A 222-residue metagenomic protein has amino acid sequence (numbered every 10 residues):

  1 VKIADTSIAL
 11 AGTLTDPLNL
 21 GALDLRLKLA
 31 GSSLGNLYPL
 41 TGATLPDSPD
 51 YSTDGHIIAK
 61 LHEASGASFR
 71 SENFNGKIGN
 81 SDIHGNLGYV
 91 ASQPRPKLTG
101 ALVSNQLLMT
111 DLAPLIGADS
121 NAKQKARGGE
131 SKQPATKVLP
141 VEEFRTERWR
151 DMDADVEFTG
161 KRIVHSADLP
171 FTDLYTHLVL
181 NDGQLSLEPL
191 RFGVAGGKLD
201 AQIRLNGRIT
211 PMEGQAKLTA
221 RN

Functional and structural regions predicted by a protein language model:
V1-S68, N73-D82, Q93-Q124, R148-S166 (+1 more regions): Small-residue helix/turn framework positions
L87: Catalytic core segments in nucleotide and nucleic-acid processing enzymes
L115-E147: Intrinsically disordered, low-complexity segments enriched in small/polar residues
